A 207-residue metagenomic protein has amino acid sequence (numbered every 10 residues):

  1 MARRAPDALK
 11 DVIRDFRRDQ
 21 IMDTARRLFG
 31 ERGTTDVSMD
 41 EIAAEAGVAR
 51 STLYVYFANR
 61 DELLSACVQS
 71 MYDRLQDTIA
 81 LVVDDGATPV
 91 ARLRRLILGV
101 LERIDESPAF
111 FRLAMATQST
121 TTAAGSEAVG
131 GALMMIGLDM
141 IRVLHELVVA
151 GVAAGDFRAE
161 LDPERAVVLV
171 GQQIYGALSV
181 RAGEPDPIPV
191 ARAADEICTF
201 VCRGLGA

Functional and structural regions predicted by a protein language model:
M1-R32, D36-E45, D61-S65: Basic, helix-initiating cap at the start of DNA-binding domains
M1-R4, A8, G99-E102, R142 (+2 more regions): C-terminal peripheral helix-coil segments that are non-catalytic and often amphipathic
A25, A46-F57: Short hydrophobic/aromatic patch on the recognition helix
G30, Y54-A58, S70: Base-recognition residues in the alpha-helical recognition helix of bacterial helix-turn-helix
A66, A80-A109, P163, V167-V170 (+1 more regions): Hydrophobic alpha-helical connector segments
D73-Q76, A80, G125-A154, E164-V168: Amphipathic alpha-helical packing segments from all-alpha helical-bundle domains
I104-A128: Amphipathic alpha-helical segments used for helix-helix packing
